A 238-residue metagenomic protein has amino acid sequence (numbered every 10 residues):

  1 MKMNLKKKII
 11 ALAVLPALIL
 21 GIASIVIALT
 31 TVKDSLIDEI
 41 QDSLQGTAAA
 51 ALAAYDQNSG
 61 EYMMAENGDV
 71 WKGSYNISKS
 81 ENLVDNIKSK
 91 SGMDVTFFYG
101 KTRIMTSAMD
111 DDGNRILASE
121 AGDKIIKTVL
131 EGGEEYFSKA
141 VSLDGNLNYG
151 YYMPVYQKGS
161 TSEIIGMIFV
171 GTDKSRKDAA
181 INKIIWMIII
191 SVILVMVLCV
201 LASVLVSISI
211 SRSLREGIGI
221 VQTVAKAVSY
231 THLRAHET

Functional and structural regions predicted by a protein language model:
L5-T31, I190-I193: Extreme N-terminal signal-anchor transmembrane helix of membrane signaling/transducer proteins, especially in bacteria
L29-A53: Juxtamembrane membrane-water interface segments immediately C-terminal to a transmembrane helix
G46, A50, Q57, V84-I104: Short N-terminal helix-loop-first-beta-strand/juxtamembrane motif that initiates sensory/input modules
S78-G92, S107-L143: Extracytoplasmic/periplasmic sensor domains and loops in membrane signaling proteins
E135-F137, G145-P154: A short beta-strand signature within small-molecule sensing/ligand-binding domains used in signal transduction
G145, Y156-G159, F169-I181, I185-W186: Helix-start (N-cap) segments at beta->loop->alpha junctions that couple sensory/regulatory domains to adjoining helices
I164: Glycine-rich acetyl-CoA-binding "A-motif" of GNAT/NAT acetyltransferases
S175, A179-W186, I208-R234: Polar/charged heptad-repeat coiled-coil helices used as signal-transmission/dimerization stalks
